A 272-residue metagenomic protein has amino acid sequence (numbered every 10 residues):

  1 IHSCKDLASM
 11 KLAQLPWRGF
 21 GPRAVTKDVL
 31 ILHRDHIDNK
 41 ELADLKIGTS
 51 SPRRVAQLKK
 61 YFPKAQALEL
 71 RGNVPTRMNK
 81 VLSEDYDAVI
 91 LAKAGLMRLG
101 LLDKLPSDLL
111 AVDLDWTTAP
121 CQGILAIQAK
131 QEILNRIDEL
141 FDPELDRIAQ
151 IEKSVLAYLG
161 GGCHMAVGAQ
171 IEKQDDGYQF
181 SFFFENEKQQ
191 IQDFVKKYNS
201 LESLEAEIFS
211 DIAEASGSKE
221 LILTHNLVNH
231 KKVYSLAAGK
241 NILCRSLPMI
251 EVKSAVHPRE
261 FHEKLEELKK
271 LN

Functional and structural regions predicted by a protein language model:
H2-D6, Q122: Ordered, amphipathic secondary-structure segments that act as subunit-interaction surfaces in large macromolecular
K5-K64: A conserved helix-loop-strand patch within extracytoplasmic ligand-binding domains of the periplasmic binding
R18-F20, I47, A65-V74, I242-P248: Short hydrophobic/aromatic-enriched beta-strand-loop microsegments
P22-K27, L70-P75, G95, L227 (+1 more regions): Short, acidic/turn-prone active-site loops that include or flank metal/cofactor- and phosphate-binding residues
K27-R34, T76-K80, L99-L101, S254-R259: Short, charged, surface-exposed secondary-structure boundary motifs
V55-G217: Small-molecule-sensing regulatory modules
S203-N272: Signature of uroporphyrinogen-III synthase
